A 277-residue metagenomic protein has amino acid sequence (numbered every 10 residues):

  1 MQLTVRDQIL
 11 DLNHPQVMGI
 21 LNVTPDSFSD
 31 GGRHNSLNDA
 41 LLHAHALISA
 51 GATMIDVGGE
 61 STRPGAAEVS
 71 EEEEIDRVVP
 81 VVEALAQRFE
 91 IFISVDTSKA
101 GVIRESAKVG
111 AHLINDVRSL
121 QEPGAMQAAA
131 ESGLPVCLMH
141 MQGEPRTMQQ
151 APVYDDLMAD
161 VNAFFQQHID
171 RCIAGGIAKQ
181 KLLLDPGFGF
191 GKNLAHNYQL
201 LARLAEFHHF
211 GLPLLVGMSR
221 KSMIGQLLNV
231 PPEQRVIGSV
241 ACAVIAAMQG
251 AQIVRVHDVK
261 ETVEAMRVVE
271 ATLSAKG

Functional and structural regions predicted by a protein language model:
M1-Q2: Extended, charged alpha/beta regions that create polyanion-binding interfaces
V5-R6, L12, S29-N38, L42-H43 (+6 more regions): Active-site-adjacent loop and "lid" segments of alpha/beta metabolic enzymes
L42-G58: Catalytic domains of carbohydrate-active enzymes, especially glycoside hydrolases
I48-S49, H168-K181: Phosphate/pyrophosphate-binding loops at sites that engage ATP/ADP/AMP, CoA/4′-phosphopantetheine, polyphosphate
